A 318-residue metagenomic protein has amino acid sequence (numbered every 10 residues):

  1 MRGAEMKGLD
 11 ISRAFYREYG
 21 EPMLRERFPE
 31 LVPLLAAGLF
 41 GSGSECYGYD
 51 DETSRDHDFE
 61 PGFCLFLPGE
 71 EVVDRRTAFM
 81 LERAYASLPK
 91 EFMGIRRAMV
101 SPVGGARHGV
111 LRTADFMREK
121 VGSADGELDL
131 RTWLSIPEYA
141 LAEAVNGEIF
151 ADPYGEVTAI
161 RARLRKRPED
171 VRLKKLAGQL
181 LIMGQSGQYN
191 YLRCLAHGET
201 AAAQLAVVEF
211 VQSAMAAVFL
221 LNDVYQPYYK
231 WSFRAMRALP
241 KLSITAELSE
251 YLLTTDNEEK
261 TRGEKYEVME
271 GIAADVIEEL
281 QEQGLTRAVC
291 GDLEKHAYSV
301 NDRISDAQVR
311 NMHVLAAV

Functional and structural regions predicted by a protein language model:
M1-G38: Helical scaffold of the NTase/Pol beta-like nucleotidyltransferase catalytic core
R2-G3, F40-S42, C46, D50 (+2 more regions): Metal-dependent phosphohydrolase cores
L24-E70: Active-site nucleotide-donor binding segment shared across nucleotidyl transfer reactions
L24-R27, E71, Y85-F92, V218: A generic secondary-structure signal for well-formed alpha-helical elements
Y47-D51, G62-C64, E91-I95, E199 (+2 more regions): Ligand-binding pocket scaffold of soluble enzyme catalytic domains
L67-V72, H197-A201: A generic structural motif
D74-L195: Conserved NTP/Mg2+-binding pocket subregion across the NTase superfamily
A140-R310, L315-A317: Conserved nucleotidyltransferase catalytic core and NTase-mimicking acidic/glycine-rich helix/loop elements in nucleic
